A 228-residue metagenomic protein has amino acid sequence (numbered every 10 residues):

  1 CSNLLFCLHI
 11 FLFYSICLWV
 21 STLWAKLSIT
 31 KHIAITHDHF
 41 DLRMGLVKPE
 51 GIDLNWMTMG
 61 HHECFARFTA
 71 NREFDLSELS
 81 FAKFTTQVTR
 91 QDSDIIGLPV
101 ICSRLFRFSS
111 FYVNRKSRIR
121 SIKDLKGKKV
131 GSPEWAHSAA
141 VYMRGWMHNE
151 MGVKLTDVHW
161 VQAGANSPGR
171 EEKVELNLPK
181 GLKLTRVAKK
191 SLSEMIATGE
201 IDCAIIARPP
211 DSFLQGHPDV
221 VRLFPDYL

Functional and structural regions predicted by a protein language model:
L5-F6, R222: Compositionally biased, intrinsically disordered/low-complexity regions enriched for serine, proline and threonine
Y14: Charge-lined substrate channels and their catalytic hotspots, especially those that engage the 3′ end of RNA
K26-T30: Extreme N-terminal starter segment of soluble prokaryotic enzymes
A34-G169, E175: Short, glycine-/small- and polar/acidic-enriched structural segments that line small-molecule recognition paths
R170-L228: Pocket-lining segment of extracytoplasmic ligand-binding domains
